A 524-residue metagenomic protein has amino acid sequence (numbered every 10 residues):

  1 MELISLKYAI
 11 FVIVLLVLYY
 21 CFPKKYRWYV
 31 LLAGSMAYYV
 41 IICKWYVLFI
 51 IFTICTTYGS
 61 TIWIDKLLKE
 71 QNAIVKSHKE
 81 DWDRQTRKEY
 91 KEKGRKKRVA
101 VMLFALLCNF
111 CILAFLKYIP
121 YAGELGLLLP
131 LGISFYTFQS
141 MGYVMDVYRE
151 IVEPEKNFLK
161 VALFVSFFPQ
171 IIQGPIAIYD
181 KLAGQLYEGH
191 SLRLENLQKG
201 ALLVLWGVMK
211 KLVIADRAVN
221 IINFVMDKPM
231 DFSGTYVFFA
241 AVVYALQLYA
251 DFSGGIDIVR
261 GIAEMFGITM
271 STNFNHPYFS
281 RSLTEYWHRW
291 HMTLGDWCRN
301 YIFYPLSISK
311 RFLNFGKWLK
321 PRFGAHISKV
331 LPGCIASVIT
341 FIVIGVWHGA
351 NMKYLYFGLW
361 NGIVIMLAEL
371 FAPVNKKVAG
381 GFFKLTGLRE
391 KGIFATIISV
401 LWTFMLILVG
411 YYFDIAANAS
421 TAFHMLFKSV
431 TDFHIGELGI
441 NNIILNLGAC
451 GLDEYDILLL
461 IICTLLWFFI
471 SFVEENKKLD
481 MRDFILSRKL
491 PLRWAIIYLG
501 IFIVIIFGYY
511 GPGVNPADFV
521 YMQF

Functional and structural regions predicted by a protein language model:
M1-Q523: Membrane-embedded transmembrane alpha-helical bundles that form the catalytic cores of multi-pass lipid-modifying
